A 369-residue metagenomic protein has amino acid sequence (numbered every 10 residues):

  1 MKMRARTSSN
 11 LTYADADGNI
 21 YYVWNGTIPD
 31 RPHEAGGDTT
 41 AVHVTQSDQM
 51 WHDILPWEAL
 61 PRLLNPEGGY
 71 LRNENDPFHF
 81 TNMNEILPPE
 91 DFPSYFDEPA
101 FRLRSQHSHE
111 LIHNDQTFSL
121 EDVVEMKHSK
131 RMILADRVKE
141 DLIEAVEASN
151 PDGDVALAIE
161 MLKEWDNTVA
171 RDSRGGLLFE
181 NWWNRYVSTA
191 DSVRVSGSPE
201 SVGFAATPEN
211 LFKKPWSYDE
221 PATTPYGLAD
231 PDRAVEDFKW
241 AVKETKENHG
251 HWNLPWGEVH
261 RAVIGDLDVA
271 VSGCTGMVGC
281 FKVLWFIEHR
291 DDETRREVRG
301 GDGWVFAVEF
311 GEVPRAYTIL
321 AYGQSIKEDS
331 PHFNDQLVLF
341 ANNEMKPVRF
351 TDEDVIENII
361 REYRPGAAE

Functional and structural regions predicted by a protein language model:
M1-G153, L157-E369: C-terminal/peripheral segments of proteins
